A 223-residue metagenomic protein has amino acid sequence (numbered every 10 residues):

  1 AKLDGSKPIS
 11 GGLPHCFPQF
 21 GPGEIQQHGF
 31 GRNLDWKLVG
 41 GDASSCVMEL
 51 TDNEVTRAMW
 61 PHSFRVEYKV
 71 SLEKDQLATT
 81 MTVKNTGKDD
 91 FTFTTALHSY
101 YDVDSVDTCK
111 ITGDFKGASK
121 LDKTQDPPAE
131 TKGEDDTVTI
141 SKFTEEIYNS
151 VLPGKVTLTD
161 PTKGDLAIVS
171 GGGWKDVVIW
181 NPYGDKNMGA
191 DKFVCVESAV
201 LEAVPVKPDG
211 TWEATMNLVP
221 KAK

Functional and structural regions predicted by a protein language model:
A1-Q26: Acidic-aromatic substrate-binding/catalytic surfaces of carbohydrate-active enzymes
I25-K74: Extended, loop-rich substrate-binding clefts of extracytoplasmic carbohydrate-active enzymes
G29, W60-S63, F93-T95, K207-G210: Short glycine/proline-enriched turns and hinge-like loops at secondary-structure junctions
C46-M48, V66-Y68, T79, T95 (+2 more regions): Hydrophobic residues positioned within well-ordered beta-strands of beta-sheet architectures
N53-T56, R65, E145-K223: Beta-strand-rich recognition/accessory modules
E73-Q76, G87: Beta-rich strand-turn-strand
M81-G87, P220: Asparagine-centered strand-capping/turn motif at beta-strand->loop junctions
D89-T92, A96, Y100-D176: Active-site/ligand-binding surface loops and adjacent short beta/alpha elements that line catalytic pockets across
